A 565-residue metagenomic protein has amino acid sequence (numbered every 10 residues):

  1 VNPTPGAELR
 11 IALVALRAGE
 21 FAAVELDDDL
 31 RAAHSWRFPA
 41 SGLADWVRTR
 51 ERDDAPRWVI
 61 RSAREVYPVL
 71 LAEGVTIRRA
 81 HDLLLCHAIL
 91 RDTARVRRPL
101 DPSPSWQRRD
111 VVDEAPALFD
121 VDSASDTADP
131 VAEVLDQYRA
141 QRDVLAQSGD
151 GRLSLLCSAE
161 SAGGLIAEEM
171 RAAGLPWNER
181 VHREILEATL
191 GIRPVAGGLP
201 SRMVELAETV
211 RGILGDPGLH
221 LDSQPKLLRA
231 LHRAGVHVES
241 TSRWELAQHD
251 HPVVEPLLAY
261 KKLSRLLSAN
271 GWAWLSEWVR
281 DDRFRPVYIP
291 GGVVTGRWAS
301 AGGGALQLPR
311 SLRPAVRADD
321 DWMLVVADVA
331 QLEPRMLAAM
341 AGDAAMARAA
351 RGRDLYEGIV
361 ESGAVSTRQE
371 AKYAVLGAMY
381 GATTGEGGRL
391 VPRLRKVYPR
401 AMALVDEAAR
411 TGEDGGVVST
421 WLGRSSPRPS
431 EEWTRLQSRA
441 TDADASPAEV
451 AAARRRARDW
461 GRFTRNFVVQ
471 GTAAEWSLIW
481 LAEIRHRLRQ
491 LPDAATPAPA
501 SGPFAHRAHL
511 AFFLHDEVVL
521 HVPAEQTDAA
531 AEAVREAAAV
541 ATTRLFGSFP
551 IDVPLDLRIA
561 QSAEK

Functional and structural regions predicted by a protein language model:
V1-A22, D27-A33, E133-L308, D321-M323 (+5 more regions): Conserved "right-hand" nucleotidyltransferase catalytic core of DNA-directed polymerases
V1-P102: Conserved RNase H-like, two-metal-ion catalytic cores of nucleic-acid enzymes
D54-V66, H220, D328, G385 (+4 more regions): Short glycine-rich phosphate-binding loop at a beta-alpha junction
A63, Y67, L186-H220, Y398 (+2 more regions): Polymerase palm active-site segment centered on the conserved acidic dipeptide of motif C
L83-G149, G164-R171, Q224-P225, H232 (+3 more regions): Helical catalytic core of nucleic-acid polymerases
A132, D136, R462-H486: Conserved pre-motif C helix in the palm subdomain of viral-like polymerases
W272-S276, V293, G303, S311-L312 (+3 more regions): Short, contiguous acidic/charged loop-to-helix segments that flank catalytic cores in large enzymes
L491-D552: C-terminal structured "cap/appendage" subdomains that terminate the fold
